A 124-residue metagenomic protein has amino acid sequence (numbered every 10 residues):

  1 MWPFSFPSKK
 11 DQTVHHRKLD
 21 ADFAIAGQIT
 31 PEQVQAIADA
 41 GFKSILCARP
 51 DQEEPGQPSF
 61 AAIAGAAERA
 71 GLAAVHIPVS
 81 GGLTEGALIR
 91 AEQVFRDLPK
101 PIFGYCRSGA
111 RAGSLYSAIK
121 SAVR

Functional and structural regions predicted by a protein language model:
M1-F103, S114-R124: Cys-dependent protein tyrosine phosphatase-like superfamily
C106: Short cysteine clusters
